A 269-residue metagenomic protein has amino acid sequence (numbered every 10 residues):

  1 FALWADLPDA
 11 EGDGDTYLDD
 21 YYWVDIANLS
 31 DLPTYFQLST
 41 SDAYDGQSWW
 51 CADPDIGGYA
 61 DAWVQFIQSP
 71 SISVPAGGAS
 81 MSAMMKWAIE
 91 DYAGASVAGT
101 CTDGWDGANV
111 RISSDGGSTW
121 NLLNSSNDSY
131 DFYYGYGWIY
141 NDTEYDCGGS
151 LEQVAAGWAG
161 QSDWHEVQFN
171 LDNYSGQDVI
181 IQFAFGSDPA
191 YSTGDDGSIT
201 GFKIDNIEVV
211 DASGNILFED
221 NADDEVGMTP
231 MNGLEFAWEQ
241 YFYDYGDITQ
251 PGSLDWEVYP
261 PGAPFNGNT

Functional and structural regions predicted by a protein language model:
A2-T269: Beta-sandwich/jellyroll recognition modules and their flexible linkers
